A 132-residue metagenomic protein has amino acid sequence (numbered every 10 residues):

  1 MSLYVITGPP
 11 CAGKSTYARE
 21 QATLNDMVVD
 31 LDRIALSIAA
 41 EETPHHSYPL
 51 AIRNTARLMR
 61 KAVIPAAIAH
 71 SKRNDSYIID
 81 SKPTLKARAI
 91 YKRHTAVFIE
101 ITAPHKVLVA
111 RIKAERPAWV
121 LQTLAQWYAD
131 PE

Functional and structural regions predicted by a protein language model:
L3: Walker A (P-loop) ATP-phosphate-binding motif of ABC ATPase nucleotide-binding domains
I6: Hydrophobic anchor at the beta1->P-loop junction of P-loop NTPases
P9-P10: The conserved Walker
G13-K14: Conserved glycine(s) of the Walker
Y17: Hydrophobic positions on the alpha1 helix immediately C-terminal to the Walker A/P-loop
E20: Active-site signature of alpha/beta-hydrolase-fold catalytic machinery across serine- and Asp/Cys-nucleophile hydrolases
T23-R93: Conserved nucleotide-sensing/catalytic segment adjacent to the nucleotide-binding pocket in NTP-handling enzymes
A66-E132: Replace "adjacent to P-loop NTPase cores in ATP/GTP-dependent enzymes" with "adjacent to NTP-binding cores
